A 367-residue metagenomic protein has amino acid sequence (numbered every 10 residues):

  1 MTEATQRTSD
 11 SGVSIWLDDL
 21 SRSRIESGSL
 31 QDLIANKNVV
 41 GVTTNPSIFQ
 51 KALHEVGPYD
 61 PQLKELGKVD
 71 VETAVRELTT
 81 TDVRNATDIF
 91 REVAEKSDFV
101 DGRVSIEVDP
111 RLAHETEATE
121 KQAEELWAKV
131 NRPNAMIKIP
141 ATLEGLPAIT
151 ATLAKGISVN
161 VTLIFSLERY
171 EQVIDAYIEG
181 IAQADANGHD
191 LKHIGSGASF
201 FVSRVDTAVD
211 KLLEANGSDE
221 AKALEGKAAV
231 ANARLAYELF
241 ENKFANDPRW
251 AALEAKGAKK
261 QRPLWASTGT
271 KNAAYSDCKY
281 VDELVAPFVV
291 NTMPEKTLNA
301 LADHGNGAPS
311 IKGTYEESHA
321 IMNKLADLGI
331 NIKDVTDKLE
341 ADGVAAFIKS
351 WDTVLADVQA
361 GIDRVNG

Functional and structural regions predicted by a protein language model:
M1-L30: N- or domain-start disorder-to-order transition segments that initiate the globular core
G12-W16, V40-T43, D101-S105, N134-K138 (+3 more regions): Structural preference for beta-strand elements that scaffold enzyme active sites
D18-R22, S47, E107-A113, P140-E144 (+3 more regions): Active-site beta-loop-alpha junctions enriched in small/polar residues
R24, E115-K121, I139-L153, S166-I178: Active-site-adjacent beta->alpha loops and helix N-cap segments on the catalytic face of soluble alpha/beta enzymes
N45, I106, I137, T152 (+2 more regions): Conserved, mostly hydrophobic/aromatic
I48-A148: Active-site beta->alpha loop and helix N-cap motifs at the rims of alpha/beta catalytic domains
S158-K296: Catalytic alpha/beta core domains of metabolic enzymes, predominantly
A258-D363: Flexible, acidic glycine-rich loops studded with aromatic residues
